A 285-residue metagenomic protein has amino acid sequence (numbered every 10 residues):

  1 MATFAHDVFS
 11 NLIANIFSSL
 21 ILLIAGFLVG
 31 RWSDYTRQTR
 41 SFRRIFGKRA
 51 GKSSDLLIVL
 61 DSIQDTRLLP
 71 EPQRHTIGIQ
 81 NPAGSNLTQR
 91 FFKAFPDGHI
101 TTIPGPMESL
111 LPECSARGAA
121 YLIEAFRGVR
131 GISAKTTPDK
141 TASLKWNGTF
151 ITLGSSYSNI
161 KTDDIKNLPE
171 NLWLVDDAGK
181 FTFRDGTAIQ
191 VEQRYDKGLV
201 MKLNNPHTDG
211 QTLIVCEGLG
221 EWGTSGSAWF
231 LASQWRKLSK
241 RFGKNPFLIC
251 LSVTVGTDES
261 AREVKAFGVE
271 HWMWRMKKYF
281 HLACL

Functional and structural regions predicted by a protein language model:
M1-Q38: Hydrophobic, helix-forming membrane-interacting segments
W32-L285: Solvent-exposed alpha-helical segments and adjacent loops that form catalytic or protein-interaction surfaces
